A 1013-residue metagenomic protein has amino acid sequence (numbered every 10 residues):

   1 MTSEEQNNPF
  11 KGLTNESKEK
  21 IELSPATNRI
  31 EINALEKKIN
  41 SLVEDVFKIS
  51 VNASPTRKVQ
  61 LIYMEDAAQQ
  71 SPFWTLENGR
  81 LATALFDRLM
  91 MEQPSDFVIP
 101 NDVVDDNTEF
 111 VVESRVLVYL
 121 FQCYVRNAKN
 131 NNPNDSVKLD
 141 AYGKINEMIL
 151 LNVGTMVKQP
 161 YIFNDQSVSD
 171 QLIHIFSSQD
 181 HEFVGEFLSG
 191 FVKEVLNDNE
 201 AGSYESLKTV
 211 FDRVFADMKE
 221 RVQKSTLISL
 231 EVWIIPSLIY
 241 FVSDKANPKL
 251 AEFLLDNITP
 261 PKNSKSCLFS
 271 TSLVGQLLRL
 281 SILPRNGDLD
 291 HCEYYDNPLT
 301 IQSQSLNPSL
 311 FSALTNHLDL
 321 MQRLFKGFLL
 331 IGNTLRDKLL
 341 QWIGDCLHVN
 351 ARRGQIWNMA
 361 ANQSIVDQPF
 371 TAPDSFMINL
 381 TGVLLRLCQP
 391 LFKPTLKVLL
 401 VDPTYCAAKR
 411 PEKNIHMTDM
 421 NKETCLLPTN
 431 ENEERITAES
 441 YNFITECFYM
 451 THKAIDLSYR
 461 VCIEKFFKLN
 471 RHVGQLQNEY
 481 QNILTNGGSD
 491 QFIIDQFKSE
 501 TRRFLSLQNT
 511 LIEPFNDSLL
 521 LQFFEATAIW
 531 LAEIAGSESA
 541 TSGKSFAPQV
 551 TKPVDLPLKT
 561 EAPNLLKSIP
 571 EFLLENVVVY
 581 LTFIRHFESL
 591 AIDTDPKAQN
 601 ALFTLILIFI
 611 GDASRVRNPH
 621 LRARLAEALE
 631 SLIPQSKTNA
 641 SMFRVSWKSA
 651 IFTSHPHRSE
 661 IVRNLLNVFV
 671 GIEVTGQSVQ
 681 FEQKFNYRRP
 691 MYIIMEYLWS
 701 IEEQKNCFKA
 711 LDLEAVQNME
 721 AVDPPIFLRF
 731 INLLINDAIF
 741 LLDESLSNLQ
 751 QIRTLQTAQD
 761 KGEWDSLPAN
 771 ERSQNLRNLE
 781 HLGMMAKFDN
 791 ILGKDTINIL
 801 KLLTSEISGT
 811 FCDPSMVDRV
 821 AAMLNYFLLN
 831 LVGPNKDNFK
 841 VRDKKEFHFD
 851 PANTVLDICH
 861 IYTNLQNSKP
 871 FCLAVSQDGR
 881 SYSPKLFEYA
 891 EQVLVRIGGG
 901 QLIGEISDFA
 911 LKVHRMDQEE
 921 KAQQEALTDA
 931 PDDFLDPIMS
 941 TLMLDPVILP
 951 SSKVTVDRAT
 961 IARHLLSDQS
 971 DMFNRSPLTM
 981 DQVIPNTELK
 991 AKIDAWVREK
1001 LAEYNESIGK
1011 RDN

Functional and structural regions predicted by a protein language model:
T2-A562, S568, L574, L581 (+2 more regions): Long amphipathic alpha-helical scaffold regions
A360-T371, T429-T437, L558-P570, I606-R617 (+9 more regions): Helix-loop junctions that connect tandem helical modules in alpha-solenoid scaffolds
L380-K393, F497-Q508, P570-E588, L602-I606 (+4 more regions): HEAT-repeat alpha-solenoid elements in large eukaryotic scaffold proteins
P394-K409, I512-N516, L566, F587-N600 (+10 more regions): HEAT/armadillo-like alpha-solenoid scaffolds in large eukaryotic assembly and transport factors
S506-T510, P514, S518, Q522-S537 (+7 more regions): Alpha-helical solenoid scaffolds in eukaryotic proteins
I651, H655, N664-G676, Q680-P690 (+2 more regions): Eukaryote-biased recognition of C-terminal alpha-helical segments
N718-E806: Extended repeat-based solenoid scaffolds, especially LRR ectodomains and other repeat-derived architectures
C859-Y862, F887-N1013: Replace "small metal-dependent catalytic modules" with "small catalytic or cofactor-binding modules
